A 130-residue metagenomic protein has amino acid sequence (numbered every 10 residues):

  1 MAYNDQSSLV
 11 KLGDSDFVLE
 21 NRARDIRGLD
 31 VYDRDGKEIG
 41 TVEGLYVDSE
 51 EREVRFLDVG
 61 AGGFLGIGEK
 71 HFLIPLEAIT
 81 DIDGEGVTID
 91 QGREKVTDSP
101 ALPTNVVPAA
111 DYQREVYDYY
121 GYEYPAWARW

Functional and structural regions predicted by a protein language model:
M1-W130: Peripheral interaction segments used for macromolecular assembly
